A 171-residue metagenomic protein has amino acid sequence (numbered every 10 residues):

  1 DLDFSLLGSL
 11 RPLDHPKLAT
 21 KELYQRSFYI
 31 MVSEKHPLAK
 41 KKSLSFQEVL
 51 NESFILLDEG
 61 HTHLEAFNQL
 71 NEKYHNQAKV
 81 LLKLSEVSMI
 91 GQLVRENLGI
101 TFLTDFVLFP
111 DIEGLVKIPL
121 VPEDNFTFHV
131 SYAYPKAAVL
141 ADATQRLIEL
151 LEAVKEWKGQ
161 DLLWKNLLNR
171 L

Functional and structural regions predicted by a protein language model:
D1, G8, G60-I118: Hydrophobic hinge/microswitch elements
D1-N51, V107-L108: Acidic, Gly/Pro-rich loop/turn segments at junctions of secondary structure
G8, E52-Y74, L140-E149, V154-L167: Secondary-structure junction motif
D14-E22, R26-S27, K41-K42, S88-A137: Beta-alpha-beta core module
M31, L56-L57, K83, T101 (+1 more regions): Active-site-adjacent beta-strand anchor residues
Q47, V87-G91, Q145: Residues in well-ordered alpha-helical elements
L50-S53, A78, F128-S131: Short amphipathic alpha-helical segments
